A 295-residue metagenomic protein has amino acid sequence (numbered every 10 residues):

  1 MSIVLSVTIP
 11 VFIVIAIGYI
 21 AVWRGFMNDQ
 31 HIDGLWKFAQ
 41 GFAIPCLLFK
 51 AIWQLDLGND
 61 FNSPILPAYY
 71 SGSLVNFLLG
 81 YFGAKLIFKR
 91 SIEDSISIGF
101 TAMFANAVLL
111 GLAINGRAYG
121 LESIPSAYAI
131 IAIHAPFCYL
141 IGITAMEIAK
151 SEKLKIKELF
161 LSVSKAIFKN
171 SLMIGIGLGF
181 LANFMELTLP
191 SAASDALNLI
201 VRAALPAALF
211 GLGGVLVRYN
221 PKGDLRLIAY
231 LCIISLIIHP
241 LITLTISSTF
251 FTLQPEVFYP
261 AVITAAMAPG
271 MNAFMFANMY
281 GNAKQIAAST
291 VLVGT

Functional and structural regions predicted by a protein language model:
M1-T295: Alpha-helical transmembrane segments of multi-pass small-molecule/ion transporters
